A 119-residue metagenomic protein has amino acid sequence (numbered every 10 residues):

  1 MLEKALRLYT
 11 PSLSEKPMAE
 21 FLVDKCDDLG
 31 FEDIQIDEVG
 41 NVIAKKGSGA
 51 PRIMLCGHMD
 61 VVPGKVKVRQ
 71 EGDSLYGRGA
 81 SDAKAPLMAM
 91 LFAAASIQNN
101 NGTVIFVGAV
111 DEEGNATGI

Functional and structural regions predicted by a protein language model:
M1-A80, N100: Acidic/His- and Gly-rich active-site-bordering loop/insert found across diverse amide/peptide-bond hydrolases
L8-L13, K84, D111-N115: Short, small-residue-enriched loops and turns at beta-alpha junctions that line or gate enzyme active sites
E15, A19, A83-P86, G118-I119: Generic structural signal for well-ordered, non-membrane alpha-helical segments in soluble metabolic enzymes
P63-G64, A85-L87: A short local loop/turn or secondary-structure capping micro-motif enriched for an aromatic residue
M88-I119: Acidic/histidine-rich catalytic neighborhood of metal-dependent amide-processing enzymes
